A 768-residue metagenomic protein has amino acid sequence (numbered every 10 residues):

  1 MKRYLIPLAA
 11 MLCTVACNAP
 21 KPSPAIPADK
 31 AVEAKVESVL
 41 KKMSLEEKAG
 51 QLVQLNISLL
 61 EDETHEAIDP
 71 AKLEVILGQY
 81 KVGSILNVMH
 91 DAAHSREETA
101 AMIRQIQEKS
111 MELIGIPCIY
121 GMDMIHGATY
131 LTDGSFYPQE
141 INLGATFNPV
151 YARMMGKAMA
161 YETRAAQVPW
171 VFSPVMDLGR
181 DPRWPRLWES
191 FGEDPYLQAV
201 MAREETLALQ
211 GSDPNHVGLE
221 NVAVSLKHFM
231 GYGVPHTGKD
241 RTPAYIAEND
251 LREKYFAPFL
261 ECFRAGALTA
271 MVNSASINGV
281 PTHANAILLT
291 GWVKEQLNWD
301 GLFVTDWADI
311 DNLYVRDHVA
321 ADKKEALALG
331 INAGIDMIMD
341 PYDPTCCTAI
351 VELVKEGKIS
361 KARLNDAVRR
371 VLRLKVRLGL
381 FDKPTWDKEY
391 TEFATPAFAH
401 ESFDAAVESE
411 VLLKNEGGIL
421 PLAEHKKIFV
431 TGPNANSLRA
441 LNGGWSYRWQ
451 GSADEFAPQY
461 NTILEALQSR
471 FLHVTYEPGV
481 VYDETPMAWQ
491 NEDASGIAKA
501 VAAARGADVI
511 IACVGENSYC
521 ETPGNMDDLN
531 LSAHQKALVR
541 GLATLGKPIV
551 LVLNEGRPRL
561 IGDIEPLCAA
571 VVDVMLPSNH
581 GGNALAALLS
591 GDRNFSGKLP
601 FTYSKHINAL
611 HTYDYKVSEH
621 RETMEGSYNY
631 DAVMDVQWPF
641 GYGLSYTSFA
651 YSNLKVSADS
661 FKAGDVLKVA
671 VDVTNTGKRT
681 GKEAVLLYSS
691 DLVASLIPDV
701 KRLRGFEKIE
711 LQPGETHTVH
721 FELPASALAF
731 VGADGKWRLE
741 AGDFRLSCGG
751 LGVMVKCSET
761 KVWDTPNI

Functional and structural regions predicted by a protein language model:
M1-A25: Bacterial Sec-dependent N-terminal signal peptides
A16-V731, A741-G752, W763, I768: Glycoside hydrolase catalytic-domain context in secreted enzymes
W737-R738: Surface-exposed, short loops/turns at beta-strand junctions within beta-sandwich domains
V753-E759: Edge beta-strands of extracellular beta-sandwich domains
